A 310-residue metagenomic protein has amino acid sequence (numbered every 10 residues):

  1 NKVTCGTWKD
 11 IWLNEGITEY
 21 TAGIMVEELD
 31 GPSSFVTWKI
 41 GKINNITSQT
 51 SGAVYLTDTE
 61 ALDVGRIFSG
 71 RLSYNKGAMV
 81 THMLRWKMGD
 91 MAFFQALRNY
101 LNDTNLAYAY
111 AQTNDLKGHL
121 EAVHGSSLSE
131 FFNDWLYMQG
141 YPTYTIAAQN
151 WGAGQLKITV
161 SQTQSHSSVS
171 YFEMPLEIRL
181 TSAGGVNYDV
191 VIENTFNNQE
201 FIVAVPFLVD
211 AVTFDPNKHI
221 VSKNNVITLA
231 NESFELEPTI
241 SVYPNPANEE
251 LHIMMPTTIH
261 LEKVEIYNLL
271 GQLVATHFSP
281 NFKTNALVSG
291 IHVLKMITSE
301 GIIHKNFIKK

Functional and structural regions predicted by a protein language model:
N1-T37: Zinc-dependent metallopeptidase catalytic helix centered on the HExxH motif and its immediate flanking segment
W12, G70-I158: Amphipathic alpha-helical substructures
I46-A61: Active-site-adjacent bridging/hinge elements
Y144, Q149-T195, F201-T213, E262-I266: Beta-strand-rich binding/interaction modules
S182-G184, K218, L270, E300: Solvent-exposed strand-loop boundary residues in beta-sheet-rich modules
F207-I220, H292-I297: Short, aromatic- and glycine-rich surface loops/edge beta-strands on solvent-exposed regions
K218-A230, I302-K309: Edge beta-strands of extracellular beta-sandwich domains
S233-Y243, A247-K310: C-terminal outer-membrane/trafficking sorting elements
